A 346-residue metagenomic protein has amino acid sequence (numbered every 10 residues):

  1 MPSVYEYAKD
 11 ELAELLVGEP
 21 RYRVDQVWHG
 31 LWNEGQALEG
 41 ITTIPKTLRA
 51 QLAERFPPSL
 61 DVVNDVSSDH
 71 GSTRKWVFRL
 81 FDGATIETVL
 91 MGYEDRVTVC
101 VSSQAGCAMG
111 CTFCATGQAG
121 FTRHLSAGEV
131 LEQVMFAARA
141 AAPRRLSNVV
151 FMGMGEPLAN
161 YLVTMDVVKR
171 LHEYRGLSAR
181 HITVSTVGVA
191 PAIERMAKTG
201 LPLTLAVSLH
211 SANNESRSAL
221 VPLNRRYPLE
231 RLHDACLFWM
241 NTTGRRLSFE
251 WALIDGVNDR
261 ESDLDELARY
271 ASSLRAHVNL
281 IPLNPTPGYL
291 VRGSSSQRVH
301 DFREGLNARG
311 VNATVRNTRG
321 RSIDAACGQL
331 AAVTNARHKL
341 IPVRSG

Functional and structural regions predicted by a protein language model:
M1-I86, G92, L237-R246, L253-G346: Auxiliary Fe-S-binding modules of radical SAM enzymes
L31-G35, A115-Q118, G153: Short amphipathic alpha-helical interaction patches enriched in hydrophobic/aromatic residues with interspersed Lys/Arg
S67-S68, S102-S103, S185, S208: Short linear Ser/Thr-Pro motifs
R74, I86, V97-C100, M109 (+1 more regions): Generic beta-strand structural signal
L90-M91, V163: Residue-level structural signal for beta-strand termini and adjacent loop
G92-E129, M135: Canonical Radical SAM [4Fe-4S] cluster-binding loop centered on the CxxxCxxC motif and its immediate flanking residues
A138-A313: Conserved AdoMet/S-adenosylmethionine-binding subsite of the radical SAM
